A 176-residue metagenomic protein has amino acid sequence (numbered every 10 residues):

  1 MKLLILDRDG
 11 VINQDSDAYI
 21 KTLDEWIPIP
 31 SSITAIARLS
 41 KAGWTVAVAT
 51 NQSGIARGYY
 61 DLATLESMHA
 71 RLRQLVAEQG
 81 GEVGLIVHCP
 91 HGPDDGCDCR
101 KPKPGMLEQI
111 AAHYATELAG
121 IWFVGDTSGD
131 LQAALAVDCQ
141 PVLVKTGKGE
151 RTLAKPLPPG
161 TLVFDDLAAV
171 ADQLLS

Functional and structural regions predicted by a protein language model:
M1-A47: Active-site neighborhood of HAD-like aspartate-dependent phosphohydrolases
S32, I36-H69, E82-D95, A134: Substrate-recognition element of Asp-dependent hydrolases with the DxDx(T/V) motif
N51-Q52, K145-K148, L167: Short secondary-structure boundary segments
G58-R73, D98-A111: Short, electropositive alpha-helical surface patch
V76-E82, A115: Short helix-capping segments at alpha-helix termini
D98-L131: Conserved Lys-Pro-Asp/Glu-containing loop-to-beta segment of HAD-superfamily phosphomonoesterases, centered on
F123-L162: Acidic, Mg2+-coordinating phosphoryl-transfer loop and its flanking beta/alpha structural elements, shared across
L162-A169: Short acidic-hydrophobic, aromatic-tinged amphipathic segments that line or gate anion-handling sites
